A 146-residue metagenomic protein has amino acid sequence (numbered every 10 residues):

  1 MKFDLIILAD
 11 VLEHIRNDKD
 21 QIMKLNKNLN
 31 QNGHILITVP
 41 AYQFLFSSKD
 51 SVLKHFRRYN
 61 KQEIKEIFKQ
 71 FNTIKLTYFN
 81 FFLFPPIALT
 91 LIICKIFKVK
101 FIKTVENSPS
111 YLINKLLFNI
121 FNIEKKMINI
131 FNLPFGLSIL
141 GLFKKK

Functional and structural regions predicted by a protein language model:
M1-S47, Q62-K65, L140-K145: Conserved SAM-binding loop
I7-D10, L53, I74: Generic anion/oxyanion-binding catalytic loop in active/binding sites
I15, R58, L133-P134: Short, solvent-exposed loop/helix junctions and linker helices that flank or host conserved functional motifs
D20-M23, D50-L53, L89-L91: Short, glycine/charged-enriched secondary-structure capping and boundary segments
S47-E66, Y78-F79: Acceptor-substrate binding/catalytic loop of class I
D50, I64, K69, T90-C94 (+1 more regions): A generic structural signal for secondary-structure junctions that act as hinges or helix/strand caps at the edges
N72-F82: Conserved S-adenosyl-L-methionine
N80-K146: A C-terminal cap/extension of S-adenosyl-L-methionine-dependent methyltransferases that defines the acceptor-substrate
